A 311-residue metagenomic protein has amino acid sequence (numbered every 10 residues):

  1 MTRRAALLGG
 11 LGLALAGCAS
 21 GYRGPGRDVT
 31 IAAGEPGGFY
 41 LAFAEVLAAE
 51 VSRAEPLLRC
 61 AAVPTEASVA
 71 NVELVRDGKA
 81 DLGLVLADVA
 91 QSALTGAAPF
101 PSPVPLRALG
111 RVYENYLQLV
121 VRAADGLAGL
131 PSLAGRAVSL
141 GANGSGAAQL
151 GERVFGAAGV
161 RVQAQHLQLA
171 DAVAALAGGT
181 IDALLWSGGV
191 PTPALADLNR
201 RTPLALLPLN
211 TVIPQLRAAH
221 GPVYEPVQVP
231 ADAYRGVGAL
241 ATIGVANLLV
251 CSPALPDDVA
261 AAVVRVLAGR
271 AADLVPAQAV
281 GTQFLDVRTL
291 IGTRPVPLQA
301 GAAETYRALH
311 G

Functional and structural regions predicted by a protein language model:
M1-L13: N-terminal secretory signal peptides and thylakoid transit peptides that target proteins across membranes
A19-G21: Bacterial signal peptide processing site
D28-A54, L58, E114-G178, R288 (+2 more regions): Bilobed "Venus flytrap"/periplasmic-binding protein-like clamshell domains and structurally analogous long
A48, A61-S102, L127, D171-L176 (+2 more regions): Pocket-flanking alpha-helical
P101-V112, D232-A241: A structural signal for short loop-to-beta-strand junctions that line the ligand-binding cleft of periplasmic/secreted
L109-Y116, N199-R200, N210, A241-G244: Short Pro/Gly-enriched coil loops immediately N-terminal to beta-strands
Y116-L127, A219, G236-V259: A bilobed periplasmic-binding-protein/Venus flytrap-type ligand-binding module shared by bacterial periplasmic
L167-D171, A177-G179, G188-L206, Q215-G221 (+2 more regions): An extracytoplasmic/periplasmic, membrane-proximal ligand-sensing/linker region
